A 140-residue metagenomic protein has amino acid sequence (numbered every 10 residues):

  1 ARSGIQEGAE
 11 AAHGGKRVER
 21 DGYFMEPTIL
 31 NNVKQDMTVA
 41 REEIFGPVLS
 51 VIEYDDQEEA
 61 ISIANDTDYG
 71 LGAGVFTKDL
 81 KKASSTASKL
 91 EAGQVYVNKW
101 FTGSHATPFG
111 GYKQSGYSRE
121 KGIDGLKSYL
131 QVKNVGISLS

Functional and structural regions predicted by a protein language model:
G8-R17: Short secondary-structure junctions
R17, F24-S140: Conserved C-terminal structural/oligomerization subdomain of aldehyde/semialdehyde dehydrogenase
